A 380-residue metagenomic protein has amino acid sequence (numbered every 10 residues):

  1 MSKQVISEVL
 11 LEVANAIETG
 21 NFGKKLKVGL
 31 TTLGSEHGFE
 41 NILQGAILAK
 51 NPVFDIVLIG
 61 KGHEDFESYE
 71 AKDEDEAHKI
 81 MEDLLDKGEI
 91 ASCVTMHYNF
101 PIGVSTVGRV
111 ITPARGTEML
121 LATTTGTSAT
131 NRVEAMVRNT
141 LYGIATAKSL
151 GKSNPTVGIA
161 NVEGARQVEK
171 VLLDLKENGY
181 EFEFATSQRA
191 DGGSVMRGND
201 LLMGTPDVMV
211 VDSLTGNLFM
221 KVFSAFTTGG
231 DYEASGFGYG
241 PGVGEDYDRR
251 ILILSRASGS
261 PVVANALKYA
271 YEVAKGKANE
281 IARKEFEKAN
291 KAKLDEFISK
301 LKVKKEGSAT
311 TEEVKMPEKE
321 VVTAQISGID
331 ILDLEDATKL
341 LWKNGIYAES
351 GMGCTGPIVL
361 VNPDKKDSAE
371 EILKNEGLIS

Functional and structural regions predicted by a protein language model:
S2-K61: N-terminal phosphate-binding or glycine-rich loops at protein starts, especially the Walker A/P-loop of NTPases
K3, P241, Y247-S380: C-terminal non-catalytic interaction/assembly regions of soluble proteins
V5-L11, E67-I90, G126-E134, A190-M203 (+1 more regions): Glycine-rich oxoanion-binding loops at beta->alpha junctions
S7, I111-T123, S128, G204-D295: Glycine-rich phosphate/nucleotide-binding loop
L26-E40, G126-V137, I253-S260: Short, glycine-rich nucleotide/cofactor-binding loops
H37-N41, A49, V53, V57 (+2 more regions): Glycine-rich phosphate/diphosphate-binding loop of Rossmann-like nucleotide-binding domains
F66-L121: N-terminal glycine-rich phosphate/adenylate-binding segment common to multiple enzyme folds
E67, A71, D75-K79, V168-T228 (+1 more regions): Active-site rim loops that border cofactor/substrate pockets in soluble metabolic enzymes
